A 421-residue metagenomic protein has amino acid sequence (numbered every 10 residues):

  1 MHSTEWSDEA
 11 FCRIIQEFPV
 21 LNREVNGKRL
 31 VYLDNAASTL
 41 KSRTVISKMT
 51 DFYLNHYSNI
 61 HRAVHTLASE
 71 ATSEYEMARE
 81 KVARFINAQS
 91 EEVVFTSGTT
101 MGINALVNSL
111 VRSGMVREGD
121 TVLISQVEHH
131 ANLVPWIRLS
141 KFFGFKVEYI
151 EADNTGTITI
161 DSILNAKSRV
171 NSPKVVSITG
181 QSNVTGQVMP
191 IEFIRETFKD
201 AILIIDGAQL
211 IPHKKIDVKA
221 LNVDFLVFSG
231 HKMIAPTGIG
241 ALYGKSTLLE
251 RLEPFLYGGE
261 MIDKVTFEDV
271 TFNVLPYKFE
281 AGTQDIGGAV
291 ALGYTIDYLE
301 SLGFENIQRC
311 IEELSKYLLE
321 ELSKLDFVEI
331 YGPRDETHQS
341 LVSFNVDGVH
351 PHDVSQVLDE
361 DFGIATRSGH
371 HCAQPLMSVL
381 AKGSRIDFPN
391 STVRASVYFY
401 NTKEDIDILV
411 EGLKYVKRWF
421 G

Functional and structural regions predicted by a protein language model:
M1-G421: Pyridoxal 5′-phosphate
